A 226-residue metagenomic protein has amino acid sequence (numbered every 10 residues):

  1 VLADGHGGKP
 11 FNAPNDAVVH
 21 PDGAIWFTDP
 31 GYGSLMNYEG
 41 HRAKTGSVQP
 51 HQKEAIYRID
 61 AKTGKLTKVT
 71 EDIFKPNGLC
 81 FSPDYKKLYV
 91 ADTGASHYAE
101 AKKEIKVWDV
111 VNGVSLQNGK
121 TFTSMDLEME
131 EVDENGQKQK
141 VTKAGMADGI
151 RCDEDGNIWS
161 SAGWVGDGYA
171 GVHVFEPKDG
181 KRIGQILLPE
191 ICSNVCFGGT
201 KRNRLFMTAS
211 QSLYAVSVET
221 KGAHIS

Functional and structural regions predicted by a protein language model:
V1-D4, T67-E71, S115-D126, G184-L188 (+1 more regions): Beta-propeller fold detector
G7-I25, P50-A55, L66, T70-K87 (+4 more regions): Beta-rich, blade/repeat-based domains predominating in secreted/periplasmic proteins but also intracellular
F27-H51, A91-E100, G163-G166, V216-E219: Short, conserved, GDST-rich strand-edge loop motifs in beta-rich repeat architectures
E54-Y57, E104-K106, G171-H173, S212: A short loop-to-beta-strand structural motif that recurs across blades of beta-propeller domains
R58-G64, D155, W164-L187, S193-T200 (+2 more regions): Flexible "stalk/tail and boundary" regions
T63-T67, K87-L88, Y98-I105, V114-N118: Short, structured loop/turn "capping" segments at alpha-beta junctions
V107-L116, S217-I225: Short loop/turn segments immediately following beta-strands, especially the blade-tip and inter-blade linker loops
R204, A209-S226: Acidic, His/Gly-rich catalytic cores of divalent-metal-dependent hydrolytic chemistry
